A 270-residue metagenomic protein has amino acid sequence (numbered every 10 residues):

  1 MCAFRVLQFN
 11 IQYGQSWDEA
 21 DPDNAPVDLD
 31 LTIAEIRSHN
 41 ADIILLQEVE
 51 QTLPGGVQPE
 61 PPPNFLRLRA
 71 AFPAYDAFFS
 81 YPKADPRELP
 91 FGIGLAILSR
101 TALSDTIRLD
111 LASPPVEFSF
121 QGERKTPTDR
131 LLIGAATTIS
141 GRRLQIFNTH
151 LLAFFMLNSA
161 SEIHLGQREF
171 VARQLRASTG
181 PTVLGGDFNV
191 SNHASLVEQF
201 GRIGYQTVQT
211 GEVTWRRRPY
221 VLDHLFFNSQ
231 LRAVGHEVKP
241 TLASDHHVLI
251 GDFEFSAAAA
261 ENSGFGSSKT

Functional and structural regions predicted by a protein language model:
M1-A71, A77-L89, E162-E169, A257-T270: N-terminal, active-site-proximal structural segment of metallo-dependent hydrolase catalytic domains
A3, A74-Y75, R100-L103, R143 (+3 more regions): A generic structural signal for alpha->beta connector loops
R5-I11, T32-V57, L98, A135 (+5 more regions): Active-site beta-strand/loop signature of hydrolases that rely on acidic residues for catalysis
L7, A20, F147-A160, F200 (+2 more regions): Membrane-proximal envelope and lipid/glycan-remodeling enzymes
G14-S16, Q51-P54, D85-R87, A153-L157 (+2 more regions): Active-site environment of divalent metal-dependent phosphoester hydrolases
Q15-D23, Q51-L53, L111-K125, L151-E162: Surface-exposed cleft-lining segments at the edges of enzyme active sites
I43, Q47-R143, E237-P240: Structured beta-strand-rich core segments of catalytic domains in phosphoester-bond hydrolases
R173-V183, F188-T270: Metal-dependent phosphoester-hydrolase catalytic domains
